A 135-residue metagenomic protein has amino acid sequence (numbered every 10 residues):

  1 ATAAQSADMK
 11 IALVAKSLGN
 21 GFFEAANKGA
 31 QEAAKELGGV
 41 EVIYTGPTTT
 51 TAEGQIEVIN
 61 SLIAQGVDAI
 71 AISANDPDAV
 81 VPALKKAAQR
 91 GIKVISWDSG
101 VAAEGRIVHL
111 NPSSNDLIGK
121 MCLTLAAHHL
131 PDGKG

Functional and structural regions predicted by a protein language model:
A1-G135: A residue-level marker of the well-folded mature domains of exported/periplasmic proteins
